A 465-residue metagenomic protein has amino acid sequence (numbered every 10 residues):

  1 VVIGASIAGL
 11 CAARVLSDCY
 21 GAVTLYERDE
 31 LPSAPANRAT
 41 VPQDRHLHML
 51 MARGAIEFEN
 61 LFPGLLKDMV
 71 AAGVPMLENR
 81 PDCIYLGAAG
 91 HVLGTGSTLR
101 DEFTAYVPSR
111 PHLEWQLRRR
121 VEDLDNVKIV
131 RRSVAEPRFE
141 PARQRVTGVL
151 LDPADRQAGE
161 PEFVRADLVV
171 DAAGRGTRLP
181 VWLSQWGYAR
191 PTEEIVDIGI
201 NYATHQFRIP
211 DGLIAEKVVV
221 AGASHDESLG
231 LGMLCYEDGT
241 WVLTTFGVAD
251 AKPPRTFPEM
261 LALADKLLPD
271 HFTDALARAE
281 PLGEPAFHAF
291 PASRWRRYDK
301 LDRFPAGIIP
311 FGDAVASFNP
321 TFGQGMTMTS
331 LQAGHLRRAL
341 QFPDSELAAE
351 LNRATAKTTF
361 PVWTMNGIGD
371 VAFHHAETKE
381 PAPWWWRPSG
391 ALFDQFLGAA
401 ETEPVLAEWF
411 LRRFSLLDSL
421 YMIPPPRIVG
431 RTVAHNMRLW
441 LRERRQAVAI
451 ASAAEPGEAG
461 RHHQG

Functional and structural regions predicted by a protein language model:
V1-E30: N-terminal Rossmann-like FAD-binding beta1-loop-alpha1 element of flavoenzymes
A5-A8, L25, M69-L86, L93-S97 (+3 more regions): Membrane-embedded alpha-helical bundles of multi-pass transporters/translocases, especially carrier/permease families
V15, A34-G87: N-terminal FAD cofactor-binding segment of flavoenzymes
M49-L50, R100-R119, A172, R178 (+1 more regions): Short beta-strand to alpha-helix junction loop
A89-R110, G148, F246-V248: Helix-loop-beta segment of a Rossmann-like dinucleotide-binding subdomain
D123-L263: Predominantly flavin-linked oxidoreductase catalytic cores and closely associated redox partners
A251-N366: FAD/FMN-dependent oxidoreductases across multiple families
R337-G465: C-terminal helical "tail/cap" subdomain of flavin- and related membrane-associated enzymes
